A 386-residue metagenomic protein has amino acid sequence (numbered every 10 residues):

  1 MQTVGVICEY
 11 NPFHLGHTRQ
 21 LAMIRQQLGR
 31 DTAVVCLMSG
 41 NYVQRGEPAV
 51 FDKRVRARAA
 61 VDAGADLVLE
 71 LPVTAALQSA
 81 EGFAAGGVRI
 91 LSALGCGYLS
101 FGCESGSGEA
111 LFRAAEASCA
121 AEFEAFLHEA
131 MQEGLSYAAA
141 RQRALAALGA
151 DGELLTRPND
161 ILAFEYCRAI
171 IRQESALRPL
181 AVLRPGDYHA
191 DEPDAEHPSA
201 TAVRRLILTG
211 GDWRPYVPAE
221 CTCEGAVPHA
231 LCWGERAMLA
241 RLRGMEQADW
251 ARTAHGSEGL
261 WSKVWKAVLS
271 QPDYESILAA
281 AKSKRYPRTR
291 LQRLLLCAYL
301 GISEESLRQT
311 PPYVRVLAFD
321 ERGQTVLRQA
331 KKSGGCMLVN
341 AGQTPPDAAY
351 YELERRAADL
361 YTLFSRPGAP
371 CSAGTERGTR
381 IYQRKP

Functional and structural regions predicted by a protein language model:
M1-R56: N-terminal catalytic cores of NTP/NDP-binding nucleotidyl/phosphoryl-transfer enzymes
V6-I7, L37-M38, L69-L71, L180-V182: Short beta-strands and strand-loop turn motifs
D31-T32, D66, S175-L177: A structural micro-motif
R58-P72: A glycine-rich helix N-cap at a beta->alpha junction
L71-P386: Active-site cores that bind ATP or allylic diphosphates and position pyrophosphate for catalysis
